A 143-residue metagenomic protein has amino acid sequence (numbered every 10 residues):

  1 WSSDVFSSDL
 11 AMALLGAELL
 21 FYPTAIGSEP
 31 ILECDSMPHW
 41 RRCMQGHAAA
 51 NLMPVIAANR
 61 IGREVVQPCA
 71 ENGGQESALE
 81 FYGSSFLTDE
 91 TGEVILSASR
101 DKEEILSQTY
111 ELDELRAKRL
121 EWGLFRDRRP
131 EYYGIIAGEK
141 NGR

Functional and structural regions predicted by a protein language model:
W1-V5: Positively charged, low-complexity/disordered segments
F6-I105: CN hydrolase (nitrilase-like) catalytic-core segments centered on the catalytic cysteine and neighboring Lys/Glu
S8-D9, L106-Q108, R128-E131: A short, polar/proline- and glycine-enriched secondary-structure boundary/capping micro-motif
L14, L115-R143: Cysteine/selenocysteine-centered motifs that mediate thiol-based redox chemistry or coordinate metal-sulfur cofactors
T24, G83-S84, T88, L112 (+2 more regions): Intrinsically disordered, low-complexity regions enriched in small/polar residues
G62, V66, Y110, Y133-I136: Residue-level signal for alpha-helical context at structural boundaries
K102-L120: A short, polar/charged loop-to-alpha-helix boundary motif
